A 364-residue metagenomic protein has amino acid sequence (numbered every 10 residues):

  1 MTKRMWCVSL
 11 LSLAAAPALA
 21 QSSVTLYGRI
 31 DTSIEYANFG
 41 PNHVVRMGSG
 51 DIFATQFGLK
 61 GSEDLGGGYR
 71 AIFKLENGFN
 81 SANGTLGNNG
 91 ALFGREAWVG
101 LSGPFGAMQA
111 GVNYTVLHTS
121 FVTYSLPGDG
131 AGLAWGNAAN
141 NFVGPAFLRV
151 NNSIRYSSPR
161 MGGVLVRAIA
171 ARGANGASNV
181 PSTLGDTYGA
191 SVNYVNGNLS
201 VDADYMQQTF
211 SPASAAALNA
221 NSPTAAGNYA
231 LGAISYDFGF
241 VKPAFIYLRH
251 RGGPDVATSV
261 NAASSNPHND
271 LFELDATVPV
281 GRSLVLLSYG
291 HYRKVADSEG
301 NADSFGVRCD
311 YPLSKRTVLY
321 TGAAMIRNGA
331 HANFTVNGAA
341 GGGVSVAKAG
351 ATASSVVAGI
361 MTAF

Functional and structural regions predicted by a protein language model:
A16-A20: Sec/Tat signal peptide C-region and signal peptidase I cleavage site
S22-A37, V44-N175, L184-D186, V192-S200 (+1 more regions): Outer membrane beta-barrel
I34-N42, F79-T85, V116-S120, A174-S178 (+5 more regions): Gram-negative outer-membrane beta-barrel proteins
H43-G48, N83-N88, N141-A146, G176-P181 (+4 more regions): Outer-membrane beta-barrel domain signature
G48-A54, G90-L92, P145-R149, P181-T187 (+5 more regions): Transmembrane beta-barrel outer-membrane domains
E63-L65, S102-F105, S158-G162, N193-S200 (+5 more regions): Outer-membrane beta-barrel strand-turn architecture
T183, G189-R308, G322-M325, T362: Detector for outer-membrane/organellar transmembrane beta-barrel domains, recognizing the amphipathic beta-strand
K348-F364: Outer-membrane beta-barrel "beta-signal"
